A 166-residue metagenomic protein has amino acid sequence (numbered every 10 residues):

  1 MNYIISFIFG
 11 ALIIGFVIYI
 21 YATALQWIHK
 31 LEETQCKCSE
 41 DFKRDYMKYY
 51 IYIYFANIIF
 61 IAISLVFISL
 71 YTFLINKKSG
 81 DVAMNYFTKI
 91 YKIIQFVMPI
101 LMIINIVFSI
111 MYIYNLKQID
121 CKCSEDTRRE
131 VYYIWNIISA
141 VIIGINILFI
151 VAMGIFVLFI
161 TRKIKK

Functional and structural regions predicted by a protein language model:
M1-K166: Eukaryotic polytopic
